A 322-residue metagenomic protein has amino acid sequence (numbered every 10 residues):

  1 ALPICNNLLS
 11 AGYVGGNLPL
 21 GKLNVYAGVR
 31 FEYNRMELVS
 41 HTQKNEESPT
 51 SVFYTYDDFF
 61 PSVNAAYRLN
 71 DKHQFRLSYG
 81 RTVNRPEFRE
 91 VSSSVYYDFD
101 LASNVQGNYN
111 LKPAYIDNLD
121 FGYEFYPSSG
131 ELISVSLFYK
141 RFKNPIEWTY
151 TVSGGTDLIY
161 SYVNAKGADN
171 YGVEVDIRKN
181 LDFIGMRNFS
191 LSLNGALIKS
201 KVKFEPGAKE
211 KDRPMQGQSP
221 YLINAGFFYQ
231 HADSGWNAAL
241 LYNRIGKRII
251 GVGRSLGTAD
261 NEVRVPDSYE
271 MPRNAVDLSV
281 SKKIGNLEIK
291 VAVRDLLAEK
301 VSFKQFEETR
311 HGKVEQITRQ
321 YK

Functional and structural regions predicted by a protein language model:
A1, E37-E46, F88-S94, L101-A102 (+4 more regions): Outer-membrane beta-barrel translocator domains and adjoining extracellular loop/strand segments of Gram-negative
A1-P3, K44-V52, N104-Y109, L158-A165 (+3 more regions): Extracellular loop and loop/strand-boundary signature of outer-membrane beta-barrel proteins
P3-N6, N108-K112, N118, S129-S192 (+1 more regions): Outer membrane beta-barrel strand-and-loop segments of large Gram-negative receptors, especially TonB-dependent
C5-R141, F228, L241: Structural signature of Gram-negative outer-membrane beta-barrels, strongest in the C-terminal barrel of TonB-dependent
N6-S10, T55-F59, Y115-L119, G167-V173 (+4 more regions): Residues that define the transmembrane beta-barrel architecture of outer-membrane proteins
K22-V25, K72-F75, S129-I133, I184-F189 (+2 more regions): Repeated loop/turn-to-beta-strand initiation elements of outer-membrane beta-barrel proteins
F138-R141, I159-V252: Gram-negative outer-membrane beta-barrel transporters
K143, A232, R244-A259, S281-K322: C-terminal beta-signal and adjacent terminal beta-strands/loops of Gram-negative outer-membrane beta-barrel proteins
